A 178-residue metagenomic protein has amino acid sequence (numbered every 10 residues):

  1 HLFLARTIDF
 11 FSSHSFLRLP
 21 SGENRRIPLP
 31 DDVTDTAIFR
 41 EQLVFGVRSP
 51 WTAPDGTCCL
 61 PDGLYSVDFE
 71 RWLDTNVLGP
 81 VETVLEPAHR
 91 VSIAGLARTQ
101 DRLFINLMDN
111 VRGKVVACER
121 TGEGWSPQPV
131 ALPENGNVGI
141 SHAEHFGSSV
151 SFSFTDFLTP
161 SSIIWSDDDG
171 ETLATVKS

Functional and structural regions predicted by a protein language model:
L2-R48, A53, E82-P87, A94-G95 (+3 more regions): Non-catalytic accessory segments flanking enzyme active sites
G46-V47, L64-E70: Short, well-ordered amphipathic alpha-helices
D55, W72-V77, G122-G124: Short, solvent-exposed loop/turn segments that connect beta-strands within catalytic domains and beta-strand-rich
T57-D62: Short coil-to-beta strand junction motifs in C2/discoidin
G63, L73-A97: Generic long, charged, amphipathic alpha-helical segments
